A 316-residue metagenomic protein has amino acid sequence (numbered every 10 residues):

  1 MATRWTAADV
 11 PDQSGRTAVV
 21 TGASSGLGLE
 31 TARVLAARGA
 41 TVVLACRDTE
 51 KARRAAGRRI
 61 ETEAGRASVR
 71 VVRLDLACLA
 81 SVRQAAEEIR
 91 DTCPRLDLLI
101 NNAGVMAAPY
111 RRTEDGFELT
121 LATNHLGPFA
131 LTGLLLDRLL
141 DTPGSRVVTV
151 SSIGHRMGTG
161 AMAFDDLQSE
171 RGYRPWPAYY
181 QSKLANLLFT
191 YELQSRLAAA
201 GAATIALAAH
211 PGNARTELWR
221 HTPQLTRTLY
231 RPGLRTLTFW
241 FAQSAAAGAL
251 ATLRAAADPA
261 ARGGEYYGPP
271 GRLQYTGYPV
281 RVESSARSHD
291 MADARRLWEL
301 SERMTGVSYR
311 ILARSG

Functional and structural regions predicted by a protein language model:
M1-T226, M304-G316: Rossmann-fold NAD(P)H-dependent dehydrogenase/reductase core
M1-W5, T276-R287: Short, contiguous pre-domain boundary segments
L44, L74, W240, A286-H289: Pocket-edge positions in alpha/beta enzyme catalytic cores
L119, Y173-P177, T236-F239, S284-S288: Short coil/turn segments at secondary-structure junctions
S182, P232-V282, M291-R295, E299: C-terminal helical subdomain
R227-T228, A286: A catalytic-pocket lid/entrance helix-loop region that shapes and gates access to the active site across common
S285-G316: C-terminal amphipathic/interface module of NAD(P)-dependent oxidoreductases and related NAD-binding regulators
